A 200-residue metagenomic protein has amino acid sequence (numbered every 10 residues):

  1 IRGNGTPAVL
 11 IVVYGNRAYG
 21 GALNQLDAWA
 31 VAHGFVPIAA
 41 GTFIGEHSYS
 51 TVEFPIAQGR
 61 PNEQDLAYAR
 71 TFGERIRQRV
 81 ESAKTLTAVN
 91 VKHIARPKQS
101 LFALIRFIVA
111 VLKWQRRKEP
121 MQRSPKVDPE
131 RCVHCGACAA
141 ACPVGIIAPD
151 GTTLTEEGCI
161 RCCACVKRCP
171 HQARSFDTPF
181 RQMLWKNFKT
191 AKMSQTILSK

Functional and structural regions predicted by a protein language model:
I1-W114, D177-K186, T190-S199: FMN-binding flavodoxin-like domain, especially the glycine-rich phosphate-binding loop
G3-G5, M121, D128, T155: Residue-level preference for short coil/turn positions at secondary-structure junctions
R17-A18, P120, E130, E157: Residues that cap or flank secondary-structure elements
Q25, K113-Q115, P120, C135 (+2 more regions): Short, flexible coil/linker segments at or flanking structured domains
R96-V133, A140: A mid-sequence, solvent-exposed acidic-amphipathic segment
S124-D128, G145, R174, M193-K200: Generic preference for hydrophobic/aromatic residues in regular secondary structure cores
V127, V133-I160, A164-R181: Iron-sulfur cluster-binding cysteine motifs and their immediate structural context in ferredoxin-like electron-transfer
